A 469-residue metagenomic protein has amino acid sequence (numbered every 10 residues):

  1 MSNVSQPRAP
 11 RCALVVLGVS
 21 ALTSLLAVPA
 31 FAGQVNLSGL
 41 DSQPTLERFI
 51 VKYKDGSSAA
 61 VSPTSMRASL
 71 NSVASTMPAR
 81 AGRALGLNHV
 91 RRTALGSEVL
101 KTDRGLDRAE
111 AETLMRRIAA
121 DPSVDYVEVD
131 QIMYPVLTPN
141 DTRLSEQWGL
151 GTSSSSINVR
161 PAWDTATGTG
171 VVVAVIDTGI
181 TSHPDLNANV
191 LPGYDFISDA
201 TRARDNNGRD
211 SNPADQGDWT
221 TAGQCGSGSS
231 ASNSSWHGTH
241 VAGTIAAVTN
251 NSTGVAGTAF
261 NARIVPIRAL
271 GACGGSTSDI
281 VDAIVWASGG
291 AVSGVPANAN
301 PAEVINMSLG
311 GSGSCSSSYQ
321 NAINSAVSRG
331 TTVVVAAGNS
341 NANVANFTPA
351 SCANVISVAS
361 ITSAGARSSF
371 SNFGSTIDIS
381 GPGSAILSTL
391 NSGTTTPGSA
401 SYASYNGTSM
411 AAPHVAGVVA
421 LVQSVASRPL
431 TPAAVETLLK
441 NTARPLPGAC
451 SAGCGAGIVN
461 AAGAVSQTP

Functional and structural regions predicted by a protein language model:
V16-L25: Bacterial N-terminal signal peptides
V28-W148, W163: Primarily auto-inhibitory N-terminal propeptides
V35, R91-L95, M115-V172, I180-N189 (+3 more regions): Protease zymogen maturation seam
N158, A162, I176-L186, D215-N261 (+3 more regions): Flexible, small-residue-rich helix->loop connector segments that border functional cores
T178-A231, F260-C273, A345, N391-N406 (+1 more regions): Peri-catalytic substrate-binding/gating loops that frame the active-site cleft of hydrolases
A242-A246, T258, V265-C273, I305 (+3 more regions): Hydrolase catalytic cores
P266, W286-G289, G294-L309, C315-S318 (+5 more regions): C-terminal subdomain of the subtilisin-like protease fold in secreted/lumenal serine endopeptidases
I280, S314, V335-V355, A359-I377 (+2 more regions): Active-site-adjacent substrate-recognition loops and nearby beta-strands within hydrolase catalytic domains
